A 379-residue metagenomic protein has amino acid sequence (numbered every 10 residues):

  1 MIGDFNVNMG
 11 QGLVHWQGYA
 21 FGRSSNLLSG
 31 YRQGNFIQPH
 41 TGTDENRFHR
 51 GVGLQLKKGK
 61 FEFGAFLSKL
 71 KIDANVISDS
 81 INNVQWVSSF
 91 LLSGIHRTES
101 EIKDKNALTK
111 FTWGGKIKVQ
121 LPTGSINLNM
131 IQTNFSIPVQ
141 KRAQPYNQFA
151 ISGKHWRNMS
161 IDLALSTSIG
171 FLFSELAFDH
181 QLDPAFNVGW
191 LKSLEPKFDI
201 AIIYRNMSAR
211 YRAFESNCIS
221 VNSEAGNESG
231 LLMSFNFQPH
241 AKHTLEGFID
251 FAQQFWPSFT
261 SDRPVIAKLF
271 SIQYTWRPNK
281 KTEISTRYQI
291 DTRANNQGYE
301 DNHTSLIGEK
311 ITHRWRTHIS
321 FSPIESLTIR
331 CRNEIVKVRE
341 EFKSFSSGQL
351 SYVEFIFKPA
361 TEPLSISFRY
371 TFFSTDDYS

Functional and structural regions predicted by a protein language model:
M1-I37, T41-D73, K192-R212, E362-Y378: Outer membrane beta-barrel
D4, F21-G22, F36, H49 (+6 more regions): Long C-terminal interaction/binding lobes of large macromolecular proteins
L13-W16, R23-L27, D79, W86-F90 (+4 more regions): A broad, low-specificity signal for short, low-complexity segments enriched in glycine/proline and polar/charged
Q17-A20, S24, N82, A294 (+2 more regions): Hydrophobic alpha-helical segments
R23-H40, W86-T109, S220, A225-N227: Surface-exposed acidic, glycine/proline-enriched linker/cap segments that occur as 15-30-residue helix-coil
G30, I81-N82, K192, R263: Short alpha-helix boundary/capping motifs
R47, N106-A143, N147-S379: Exposed, low-structure sequence patches enriched in small/polar residues
R50, F63, L67-I126, M130-Q140: Hydrophobic, small-residue-rich alpha-helical packing segments that form membrane-like cores
